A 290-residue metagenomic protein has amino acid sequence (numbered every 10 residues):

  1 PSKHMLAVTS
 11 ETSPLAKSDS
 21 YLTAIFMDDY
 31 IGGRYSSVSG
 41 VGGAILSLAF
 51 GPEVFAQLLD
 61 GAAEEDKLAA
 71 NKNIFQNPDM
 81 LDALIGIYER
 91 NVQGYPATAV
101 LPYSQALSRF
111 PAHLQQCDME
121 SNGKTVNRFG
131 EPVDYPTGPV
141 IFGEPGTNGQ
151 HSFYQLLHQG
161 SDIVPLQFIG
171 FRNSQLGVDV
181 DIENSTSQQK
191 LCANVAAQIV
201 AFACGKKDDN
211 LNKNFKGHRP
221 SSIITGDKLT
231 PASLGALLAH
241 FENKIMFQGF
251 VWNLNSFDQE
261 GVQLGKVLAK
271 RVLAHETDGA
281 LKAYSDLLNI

Functional and structural regions predicted by a protein language model:
P1-V178, G217, L264-I290: Active-site phosphate/pyrophosphate-binding segments
I31-G33, N210, L237: A short, ordered amphipathic alpha-helix with a cationic face
K67, N127, D162, S187-I199 (+2 more regions): A generic secondary-structure boundary signal that marks alpha-helix termini
I74, A83-L84, K207-D209, S233 (+1 more regions): Short secondary-structure boundary micro-motifs
Y154, Q188-L191, P231, L238: Long, Lys/Arg- and hydrophobic-enriched amphipathic alpha-helices
V178-K213: Acidic, Ser/Thr-rich peripheral helices and adjacent loops at domain boundaries
S222-I290: C-terminal helical/tail subdomains of lipid-metabolizing enzymes
